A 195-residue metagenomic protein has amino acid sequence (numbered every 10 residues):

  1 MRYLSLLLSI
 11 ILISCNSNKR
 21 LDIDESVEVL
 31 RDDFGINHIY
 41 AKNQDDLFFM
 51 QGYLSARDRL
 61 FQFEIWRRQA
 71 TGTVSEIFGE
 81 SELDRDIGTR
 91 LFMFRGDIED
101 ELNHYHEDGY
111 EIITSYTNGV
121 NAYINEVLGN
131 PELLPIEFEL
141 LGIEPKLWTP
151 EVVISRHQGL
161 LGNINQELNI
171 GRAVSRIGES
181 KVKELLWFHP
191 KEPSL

Functional and structural regions predicted by a protein language model:
M1-L7: Sec-dependent signal peptide recognition, specifically the positively charged N-region followed immediately by
I13-S14: C-terminal motif of bacterial Sec signal peptides marking the signal peptidase cleavage site
N18-L195: Substrate-recognition/specificity elements adjacent to catalytic centers across diverse enzyme folds
